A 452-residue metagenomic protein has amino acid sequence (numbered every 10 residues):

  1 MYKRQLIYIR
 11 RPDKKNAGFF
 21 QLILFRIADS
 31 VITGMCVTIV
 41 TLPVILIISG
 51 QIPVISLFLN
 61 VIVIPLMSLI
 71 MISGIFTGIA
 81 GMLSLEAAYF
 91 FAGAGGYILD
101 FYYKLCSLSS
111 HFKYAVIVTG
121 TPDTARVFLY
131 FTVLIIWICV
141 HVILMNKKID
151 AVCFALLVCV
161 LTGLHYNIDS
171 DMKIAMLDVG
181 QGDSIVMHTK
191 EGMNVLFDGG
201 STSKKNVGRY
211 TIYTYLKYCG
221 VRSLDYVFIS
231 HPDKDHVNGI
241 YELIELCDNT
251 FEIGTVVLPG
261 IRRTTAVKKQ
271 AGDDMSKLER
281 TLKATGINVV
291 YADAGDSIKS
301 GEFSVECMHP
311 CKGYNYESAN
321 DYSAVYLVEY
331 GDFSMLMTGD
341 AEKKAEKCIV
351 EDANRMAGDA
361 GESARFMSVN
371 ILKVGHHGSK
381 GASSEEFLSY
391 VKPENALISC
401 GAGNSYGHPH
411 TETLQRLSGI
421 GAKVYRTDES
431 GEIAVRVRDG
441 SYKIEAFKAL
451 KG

Functional and structural regions predicted by a protein language model:
M1-Q5: Conserved small/polar residues in nucleotide/adenosyl-binding loops
I7-K15, L22-L24, N60, I79-G452: Non-globular, low-confidence helical/coil segments that flank catalytic cores
K15-C36: Interfacial and helix-entry/exit segments of alpha-helical transmembrane bundles in multi-pass inner-membrane proteins
T41: Globin-like tetrapyrrole-binding proteins
L46-S56, E385-F387: Interfacial helix-loop-helix junctions of multi-pass membrane proteins
P53-I64, Y89: Non-cytosolic membrane-interface motifs at loop->transmembrane helix junctions
V63-L66, M71, I98: Hydrophobic/aromatic-rich transmembrane helices and adjacent perimembrane loops
